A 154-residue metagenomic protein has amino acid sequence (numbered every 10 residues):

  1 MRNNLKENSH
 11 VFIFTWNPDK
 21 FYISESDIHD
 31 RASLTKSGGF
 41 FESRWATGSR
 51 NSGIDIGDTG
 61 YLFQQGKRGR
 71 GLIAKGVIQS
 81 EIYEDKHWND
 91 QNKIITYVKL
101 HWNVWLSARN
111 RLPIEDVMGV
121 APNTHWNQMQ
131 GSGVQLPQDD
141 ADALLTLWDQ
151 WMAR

Functional and structural regions predicted by a protein language model:
M1-I56, P122-N123, P137-R154: Compositionally biased, charged N-terminal/linker segments
Q64-G69: Short, charged beta-turn/beta-strand-edge "cap" motif at the junction between a beta-strand and an adjacent loop
G71-D139: Aromatic- and Lys/Arg-enriched surface recognition patch
